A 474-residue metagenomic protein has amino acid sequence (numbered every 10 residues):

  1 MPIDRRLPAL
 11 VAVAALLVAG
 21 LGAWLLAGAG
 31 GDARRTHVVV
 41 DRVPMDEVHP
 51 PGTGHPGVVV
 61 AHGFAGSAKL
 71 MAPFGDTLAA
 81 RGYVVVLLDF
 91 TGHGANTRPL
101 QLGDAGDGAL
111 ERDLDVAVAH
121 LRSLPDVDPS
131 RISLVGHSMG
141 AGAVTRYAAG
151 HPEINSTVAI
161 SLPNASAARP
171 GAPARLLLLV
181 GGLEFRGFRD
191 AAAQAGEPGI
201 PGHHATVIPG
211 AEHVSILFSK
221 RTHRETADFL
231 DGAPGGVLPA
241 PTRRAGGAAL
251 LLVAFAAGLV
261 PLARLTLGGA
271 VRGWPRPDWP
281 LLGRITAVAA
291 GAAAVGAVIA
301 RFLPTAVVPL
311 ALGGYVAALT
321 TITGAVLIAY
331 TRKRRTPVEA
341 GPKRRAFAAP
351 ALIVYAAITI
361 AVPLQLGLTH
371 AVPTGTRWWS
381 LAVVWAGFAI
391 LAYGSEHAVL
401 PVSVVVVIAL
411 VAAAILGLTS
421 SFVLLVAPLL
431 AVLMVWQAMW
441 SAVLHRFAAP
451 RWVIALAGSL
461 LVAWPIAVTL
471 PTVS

Functional and structural regions predicted by a protein language model:
P2-V39, P44-D46: An N-terminal hydrophobic leader/cap segment in hydrolases
P8-A9, R243-A248, W279-R284, A340-A348: Alpha-helical transmembrane segments and their helix-start/interface "positive-inside/aromatic belt" motifs in integral
P8-L16, L250-F255, A287: Hydrophobic H-region at the start of alpha-helical membrane spans
A19-L26, V260-R264, G296-A297: Alpha-helical transmembrane segments of multi-pass membrane proteins
G28, T266-A270, V443-P450: Membrane-interface capping segments at transmembrane-helix boundaries
A29-L238: Soluble extramembrane regions of membrane proteins in the secretory/endomembrane system
G235-G283: Cytosolic-side membrane-insertion boundary helix
R284-S474: Alpha-helical transmembrane segments of integral membrane proteins
